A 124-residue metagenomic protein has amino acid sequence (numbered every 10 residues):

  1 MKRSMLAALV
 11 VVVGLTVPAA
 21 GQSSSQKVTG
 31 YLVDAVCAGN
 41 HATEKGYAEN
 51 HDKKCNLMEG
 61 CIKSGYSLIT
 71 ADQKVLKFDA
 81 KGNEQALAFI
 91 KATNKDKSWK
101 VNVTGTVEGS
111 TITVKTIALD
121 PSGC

Functional and structural regions predicted by a protein language model:
M1-A7: Bacterial N-terminal signal peptides that target proteins for export
A7-T16: Bacterial N-terminal signal peptides
A20-C124: OB-fold and OB-like single-stranded nucleic-acid-recognition modules and their adjacent interaction interfaces
